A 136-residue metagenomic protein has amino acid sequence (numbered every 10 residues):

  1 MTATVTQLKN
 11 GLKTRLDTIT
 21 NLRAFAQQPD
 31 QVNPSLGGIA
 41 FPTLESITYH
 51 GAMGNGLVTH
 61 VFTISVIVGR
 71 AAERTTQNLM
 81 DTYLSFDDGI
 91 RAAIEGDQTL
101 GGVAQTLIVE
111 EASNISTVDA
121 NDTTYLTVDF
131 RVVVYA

Functional and structural regions predicted by a protein language model:
M1-N33, T43-A136: Charged, amphipathic alpha-helical segments and their flanking helix caps
G38: Interfaces and regulatory segments of ATP-dependent nucleotide/adenylate/phosphodiester-chemistry enzymes
